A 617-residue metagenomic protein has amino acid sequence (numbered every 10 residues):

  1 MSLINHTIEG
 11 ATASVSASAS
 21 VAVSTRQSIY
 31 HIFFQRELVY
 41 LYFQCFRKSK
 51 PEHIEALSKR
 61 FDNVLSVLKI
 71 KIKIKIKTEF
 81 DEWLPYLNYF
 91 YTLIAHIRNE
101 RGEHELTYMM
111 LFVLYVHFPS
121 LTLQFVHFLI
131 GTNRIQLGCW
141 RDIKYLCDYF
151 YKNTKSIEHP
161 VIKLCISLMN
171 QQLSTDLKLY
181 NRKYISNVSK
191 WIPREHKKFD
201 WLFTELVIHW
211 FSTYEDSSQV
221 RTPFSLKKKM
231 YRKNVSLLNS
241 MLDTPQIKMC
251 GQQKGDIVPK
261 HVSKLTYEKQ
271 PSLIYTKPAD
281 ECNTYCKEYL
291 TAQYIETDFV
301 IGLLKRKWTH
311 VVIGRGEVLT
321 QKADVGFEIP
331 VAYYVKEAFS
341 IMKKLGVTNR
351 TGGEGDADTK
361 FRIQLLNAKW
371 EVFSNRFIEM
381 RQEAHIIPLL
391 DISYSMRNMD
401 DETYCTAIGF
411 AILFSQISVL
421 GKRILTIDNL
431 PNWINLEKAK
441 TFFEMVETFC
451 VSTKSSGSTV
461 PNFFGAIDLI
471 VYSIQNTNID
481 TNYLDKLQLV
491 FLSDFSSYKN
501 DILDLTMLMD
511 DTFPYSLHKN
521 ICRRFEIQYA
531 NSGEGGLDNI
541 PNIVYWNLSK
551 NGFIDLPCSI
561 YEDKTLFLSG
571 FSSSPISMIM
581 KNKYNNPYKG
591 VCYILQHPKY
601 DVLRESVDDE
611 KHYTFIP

Functional and structural regions predicted by a protein language model:
S2-T406, Q416-P617: Long lumenal/extracellular ectodomains of secretory and single-pass membrane proteins
